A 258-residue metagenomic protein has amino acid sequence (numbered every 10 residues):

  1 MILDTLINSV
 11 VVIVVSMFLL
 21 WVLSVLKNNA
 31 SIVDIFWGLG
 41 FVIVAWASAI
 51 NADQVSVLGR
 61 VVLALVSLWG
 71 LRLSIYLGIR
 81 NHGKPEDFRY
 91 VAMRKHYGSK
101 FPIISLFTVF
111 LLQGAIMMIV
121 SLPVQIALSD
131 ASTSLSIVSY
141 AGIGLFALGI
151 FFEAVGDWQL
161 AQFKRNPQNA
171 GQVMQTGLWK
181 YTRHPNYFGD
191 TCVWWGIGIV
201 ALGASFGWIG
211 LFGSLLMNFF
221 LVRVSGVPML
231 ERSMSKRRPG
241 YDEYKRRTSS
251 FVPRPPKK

Functional and structural regions predicted by a protein language model:
M1-I2, V22-L26, M174: Short juxtamembrane and helix-loop transition motifs at transmembrane-helix boundaries in membrane proteins
D4-M17, G40-L73, L112-Q159, K164-K258: Hydrophobic transmembrane alpha-helices
L6, V10, S24-V33: A short N-terminal beta->alpha junction/helix N-cap motif
F18-N29, I75-R80: C-terminal ends of transmembrane helices
L26, M93-H96, L160-P167: Membrane-interfacial helix termini and the short, flexible loops that connect transmembrane helices in multi-pass
L26-K27, Y97, R238, T248: A broad structural signal for alpha-helix termini and local helix breaks/kinks
K27-F41, P85-T108, Q172-W179: Juxtamembrane helix-capping/reentrant segments at transmembrane boundaries
L58-K100: A basic- and aromatic-enriched beta-loop-alpha substructure that forms the phosphate/nucleotide- and DNA/RNA-contacting
